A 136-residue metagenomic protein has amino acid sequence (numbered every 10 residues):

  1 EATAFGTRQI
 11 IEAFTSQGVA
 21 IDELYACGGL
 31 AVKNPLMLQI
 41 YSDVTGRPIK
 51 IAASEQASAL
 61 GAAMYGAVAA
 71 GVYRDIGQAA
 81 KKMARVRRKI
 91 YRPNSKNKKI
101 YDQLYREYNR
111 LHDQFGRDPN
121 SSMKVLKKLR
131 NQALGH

Functional and structural regions predicted by a protein language model:
E1-H136: Glycine/Thr-rich phosphate-binding loops that ligate phosphate moieties of nucleotide and other phosphorylated ligands
